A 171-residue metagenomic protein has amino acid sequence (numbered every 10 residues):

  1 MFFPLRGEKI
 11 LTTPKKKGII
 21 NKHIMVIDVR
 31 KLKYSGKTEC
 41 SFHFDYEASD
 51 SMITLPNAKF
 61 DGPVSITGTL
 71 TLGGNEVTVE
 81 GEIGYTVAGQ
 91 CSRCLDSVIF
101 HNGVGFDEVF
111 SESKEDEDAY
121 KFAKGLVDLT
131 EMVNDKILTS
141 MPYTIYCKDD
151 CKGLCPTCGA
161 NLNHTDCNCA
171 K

Functional and structural regions predicted by a protein language model:
F2-K171: Structured interface patches
